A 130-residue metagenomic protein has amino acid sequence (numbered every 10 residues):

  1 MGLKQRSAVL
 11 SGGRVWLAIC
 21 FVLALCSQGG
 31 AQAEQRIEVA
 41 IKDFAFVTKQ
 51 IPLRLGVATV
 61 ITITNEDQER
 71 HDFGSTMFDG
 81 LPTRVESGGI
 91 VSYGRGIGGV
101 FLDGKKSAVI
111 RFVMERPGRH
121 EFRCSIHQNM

Functional and structural regions predicted by a protein language model:
G2-L17: Bacterial N-terminal signal peptides that target proteins for export
G13-S27: Bacterial N-terminal signal peptides
C26-E34: Bacterial Sec-dependent signal peptides at the C-terminal "C-region" and cleavage site
A33-T59: N-terminal edge beta-strand
R36, A58, R70-D72, R119: Exposed beta-strand and adjacent loop surfaces of beta-rich binding modules that mediate intermolecular recognition
A45, R95-M130: Extracellular/periplasmic metallocenter environments
I63-N65: Asparagine-centered strand-capping/turn motif at beta-strand->loop junctions
Q68-D103, H127-M130: Histidine- and aromatic-enriched segments that form or immediately flank copper-ligand environments
